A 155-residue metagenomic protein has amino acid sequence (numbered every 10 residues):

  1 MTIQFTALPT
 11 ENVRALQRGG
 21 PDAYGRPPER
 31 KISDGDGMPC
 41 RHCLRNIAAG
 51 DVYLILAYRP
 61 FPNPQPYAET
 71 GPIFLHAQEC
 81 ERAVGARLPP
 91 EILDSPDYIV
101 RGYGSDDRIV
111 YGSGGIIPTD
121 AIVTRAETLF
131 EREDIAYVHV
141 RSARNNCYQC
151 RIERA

Functional and structural regions predicted by a protein language model:
M1-Q17: Extended boundary segments
R18-P118: Conserved mixed alpha/beta catalytic, RNA-binding, or beta-rich assembly cores of soluble enzyme, regulatory
P66, P72, T128-L129, A155: Short, charged/polar low-complexity linear motifs in solvent-exposed/disordered segments
L75, A126, Q149: Functionally constrained cores in energy, signaling, and assembly domains
R101-Y137, R141, R154: Short, hydrophobic/π-rich interface segment
S142-C147: Short Gly/Ser/Thr- and Asp/Glu-enriched loop/turn motifs at secondary-structure junctions
Y148-A155: C-terminal edge-of-domain segments
